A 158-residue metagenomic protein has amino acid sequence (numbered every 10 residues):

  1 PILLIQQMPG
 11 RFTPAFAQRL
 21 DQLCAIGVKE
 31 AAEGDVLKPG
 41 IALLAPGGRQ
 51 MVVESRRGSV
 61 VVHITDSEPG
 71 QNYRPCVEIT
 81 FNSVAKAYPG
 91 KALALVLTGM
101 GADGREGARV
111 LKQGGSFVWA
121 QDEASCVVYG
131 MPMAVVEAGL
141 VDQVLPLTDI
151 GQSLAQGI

Functional and structural regions predicted by a protein language model:
P1-I158: Conserved acid/base catalytic micro-environments in cytosolic active-site loops
